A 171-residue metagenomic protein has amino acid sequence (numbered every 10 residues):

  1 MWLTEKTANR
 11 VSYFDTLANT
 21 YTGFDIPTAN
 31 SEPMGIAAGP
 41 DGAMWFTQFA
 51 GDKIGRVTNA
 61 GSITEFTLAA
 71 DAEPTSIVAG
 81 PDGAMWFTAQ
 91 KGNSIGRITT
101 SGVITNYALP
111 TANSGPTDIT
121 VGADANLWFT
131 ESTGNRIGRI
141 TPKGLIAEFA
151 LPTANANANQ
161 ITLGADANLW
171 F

Functional and structural regions predicted by a protein language model:
M1-A8, F14-T22: An edge-strand/N-cap motif at the start of beta-rich repeat modules
W2-T7, M44-A50, M85-K91, L127-T133 (+1 more regions): Conserved beta-strand positions in repeat-built beta-propeller and related beta-rich domains
N9-Y13, D52-R56, N93-R97, N135-R139: A short loop-to-beta-strand structural motif that recurs across blades of beta-propeller domains
F14-N19, V57-S62, I98-V103, I140-L145: Short loop/turn segments that connect beta-strands within beta-propeller blades
D25-A29, T67-A70, A108-A112, A150-A154: Surface loop/turn motifs at the tips and blade-to-blade linkers of beta-strand repeat domains
A38-G42, A79-G83, V121-A125, L163-A167: Residue-level detector of Asp-centered blade-edge/turn motifs that repeat once per structural unit in beta-propeller
